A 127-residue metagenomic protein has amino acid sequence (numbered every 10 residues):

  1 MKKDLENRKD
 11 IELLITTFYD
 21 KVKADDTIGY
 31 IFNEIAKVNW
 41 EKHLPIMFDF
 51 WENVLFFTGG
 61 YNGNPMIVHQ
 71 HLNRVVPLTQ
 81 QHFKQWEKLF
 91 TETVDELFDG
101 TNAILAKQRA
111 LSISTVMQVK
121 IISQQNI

Functional and structural regions predicted by a protein language model:
M1-I127: Core of compact, soluble alpha-helical bundle domains
